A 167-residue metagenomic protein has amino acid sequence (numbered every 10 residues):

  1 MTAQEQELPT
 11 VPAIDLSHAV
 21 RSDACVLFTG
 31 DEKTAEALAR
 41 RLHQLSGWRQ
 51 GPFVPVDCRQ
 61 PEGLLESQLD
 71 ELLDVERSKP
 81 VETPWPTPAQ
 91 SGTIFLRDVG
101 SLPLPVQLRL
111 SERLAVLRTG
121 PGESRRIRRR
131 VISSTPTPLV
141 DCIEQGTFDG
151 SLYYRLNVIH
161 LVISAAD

Functional and structural regions predicted by a protein language model:
M1-V11: N-terminal pre-Walker A segment at the start of P-loop NTPase domains
A13-T83, T87-S101, V162-D167: Conserved post-Walker A coupling segment in P-loop NTPases
S46, L73, R113-L114, L156: Hydrophobic aliphatic residues
P55-D57, I127-S134, I159-V162: A short glycine-enriched loop-to-beta-strand structural element that forms part of the catalytic core of nucleotide
L65, D98, L102, V106 (+3 more regions): Helical "lid/switch" subdomain of P-loop NTPase nucleotide-binding domains
L102-R130, P136-V140, Y153-Y154: Conserved catalytic/switch belt of AAA+ P-loop NTPases
G146-A166: A short helix-turn-beta junction within AAA+ P-loop NTPase domains corresponding to the substrate/partner-engaging
